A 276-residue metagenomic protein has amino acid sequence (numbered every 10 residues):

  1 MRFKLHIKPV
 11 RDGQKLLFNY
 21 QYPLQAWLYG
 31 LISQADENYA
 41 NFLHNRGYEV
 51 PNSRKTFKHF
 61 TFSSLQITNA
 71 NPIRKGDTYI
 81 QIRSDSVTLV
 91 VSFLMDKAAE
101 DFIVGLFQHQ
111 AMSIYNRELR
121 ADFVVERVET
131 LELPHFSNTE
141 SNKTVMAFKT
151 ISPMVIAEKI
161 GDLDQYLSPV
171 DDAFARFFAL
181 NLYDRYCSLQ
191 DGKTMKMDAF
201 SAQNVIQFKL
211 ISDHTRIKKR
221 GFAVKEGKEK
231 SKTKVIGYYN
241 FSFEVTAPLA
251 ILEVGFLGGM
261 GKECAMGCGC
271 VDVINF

Functional and structural regions predicted by a protein language model:
M1-F276: RNA-interacting cores
